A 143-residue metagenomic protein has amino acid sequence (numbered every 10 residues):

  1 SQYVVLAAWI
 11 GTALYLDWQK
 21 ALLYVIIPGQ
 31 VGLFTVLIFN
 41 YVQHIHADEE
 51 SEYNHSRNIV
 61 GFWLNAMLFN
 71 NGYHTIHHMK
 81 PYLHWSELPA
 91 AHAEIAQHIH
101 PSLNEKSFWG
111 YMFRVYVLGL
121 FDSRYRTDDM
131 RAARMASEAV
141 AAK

Functional and structural regions predicted by a protein language model:
S1-N65, T127-K143: Hydrophobic transmembrane alpha-helical segments that form the core helix bundle of multi-pass membrane enzymes
D48-A142: Membrane-proximal soluble regions of multi-pass membrane proteins
